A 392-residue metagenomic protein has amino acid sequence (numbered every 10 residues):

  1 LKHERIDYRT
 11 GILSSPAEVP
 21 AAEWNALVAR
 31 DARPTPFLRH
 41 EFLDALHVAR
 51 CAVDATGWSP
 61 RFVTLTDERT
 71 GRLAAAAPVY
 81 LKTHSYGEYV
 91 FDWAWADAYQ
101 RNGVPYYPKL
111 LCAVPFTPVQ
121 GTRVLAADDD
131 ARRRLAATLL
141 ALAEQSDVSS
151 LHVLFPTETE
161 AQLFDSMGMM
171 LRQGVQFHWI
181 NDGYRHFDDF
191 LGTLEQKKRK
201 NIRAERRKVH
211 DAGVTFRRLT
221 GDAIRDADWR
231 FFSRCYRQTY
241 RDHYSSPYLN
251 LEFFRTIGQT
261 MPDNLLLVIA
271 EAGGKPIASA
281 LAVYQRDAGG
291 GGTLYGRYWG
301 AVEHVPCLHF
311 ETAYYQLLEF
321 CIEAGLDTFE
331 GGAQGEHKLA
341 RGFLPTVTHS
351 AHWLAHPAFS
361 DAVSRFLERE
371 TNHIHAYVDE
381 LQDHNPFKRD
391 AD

Functional and structural regions predicted by a protein language model:
L1-D392: N-acyltransferase acceptor-side catalytic subdomain
